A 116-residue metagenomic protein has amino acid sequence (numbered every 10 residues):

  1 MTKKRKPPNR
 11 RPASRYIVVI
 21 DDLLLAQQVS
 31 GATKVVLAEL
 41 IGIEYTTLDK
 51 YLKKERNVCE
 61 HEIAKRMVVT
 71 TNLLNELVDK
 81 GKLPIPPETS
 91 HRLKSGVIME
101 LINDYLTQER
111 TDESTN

Functional and structural regions predicted by a protein language model:
T2-S30, L40: A short, Lys/Arg-rich alpha-helix, primarily the initiator
K4-P7, E76-N116: Short, charged recognition helix plus adjacent turn of helix-turn-helix-like nucleic-acid-binding domains
G31, E55-N57, K82: Residue-level recognition of short, well-ordered coil/turn positions that link secondary-structure elements
K34, E60: Helix-turn-helix DNA-binding elements, focusing on the entry/boundary residues of the two helices that contact DNA
V36-A38: Short alpha-helical "recognition helix" segments of helix-turn-helix
G42-C59: Recognition helix of helix-turn-helix/homeodomain-like DNA-binding domains that insert into the DNA major groove
I43-E44, M67, Q108-D112: Low-complexity intrinsically disordered segments
H61-K80: DNA major-groove recognition helix of helix-turn-helix/homeodomain DNA-binding modules
